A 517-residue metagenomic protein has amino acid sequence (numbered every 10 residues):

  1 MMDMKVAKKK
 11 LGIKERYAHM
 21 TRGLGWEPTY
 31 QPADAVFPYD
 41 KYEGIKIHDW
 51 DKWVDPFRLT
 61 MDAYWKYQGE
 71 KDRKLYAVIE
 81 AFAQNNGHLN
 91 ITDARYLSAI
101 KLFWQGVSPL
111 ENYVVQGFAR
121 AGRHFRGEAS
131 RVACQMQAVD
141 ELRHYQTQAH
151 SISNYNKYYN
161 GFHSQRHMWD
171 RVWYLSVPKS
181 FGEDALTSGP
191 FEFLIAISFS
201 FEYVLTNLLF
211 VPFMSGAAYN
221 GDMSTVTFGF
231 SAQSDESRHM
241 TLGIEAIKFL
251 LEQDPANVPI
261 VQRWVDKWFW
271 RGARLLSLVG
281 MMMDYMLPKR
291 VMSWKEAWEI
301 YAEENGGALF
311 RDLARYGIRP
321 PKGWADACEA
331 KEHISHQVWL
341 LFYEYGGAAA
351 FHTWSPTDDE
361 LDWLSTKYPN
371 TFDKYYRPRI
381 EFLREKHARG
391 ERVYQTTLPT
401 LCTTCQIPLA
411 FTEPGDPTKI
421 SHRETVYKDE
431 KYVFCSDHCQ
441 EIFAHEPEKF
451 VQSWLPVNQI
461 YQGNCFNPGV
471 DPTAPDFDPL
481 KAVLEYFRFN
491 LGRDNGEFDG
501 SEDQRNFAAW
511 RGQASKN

Functional and structural regions predicted by a protein language model:
M1-H48, K52-W53, N257-E391: Extended, helix-rich structural scaffolds rather than catalytic motifs
P28, D93-F125, S188-Y219, A273 (+2 more regions): Alpha-helical bundle segments that constitute or directly flank the non-heme di-iron/ferroxidase center
Y30-A81, L142-Q165, I244-A246: Conserved alpha-helical segments that form or flank metal/cofactor-binding pockets of metalloenzymes
F82-F103, S164-S200, A218-N220, W268-K289: Acidic/His metal-coordination segments adjacent to aromatic residues that form catalytic metal sites in metalloenzymes
L102-P178: Long, hydrophobic, well-ordered secondary-structure blocks that form the structural core and pocket-lining surfaces
R120-V132, N154-Y159, T187-G189, V211-S231 (+2 more regions): Inter-helical turn/loop segments and adjacent helix faces that build the functional surface of alpha-helical bundle
D358-E430, E448-N517: Intrinsically disordered, low-complexity terminal tails and linkers in eukaryotic proteins, enriched in charged/polar
L409, C439, F443: Cys/His-rich microdomains that often coordinate metals
